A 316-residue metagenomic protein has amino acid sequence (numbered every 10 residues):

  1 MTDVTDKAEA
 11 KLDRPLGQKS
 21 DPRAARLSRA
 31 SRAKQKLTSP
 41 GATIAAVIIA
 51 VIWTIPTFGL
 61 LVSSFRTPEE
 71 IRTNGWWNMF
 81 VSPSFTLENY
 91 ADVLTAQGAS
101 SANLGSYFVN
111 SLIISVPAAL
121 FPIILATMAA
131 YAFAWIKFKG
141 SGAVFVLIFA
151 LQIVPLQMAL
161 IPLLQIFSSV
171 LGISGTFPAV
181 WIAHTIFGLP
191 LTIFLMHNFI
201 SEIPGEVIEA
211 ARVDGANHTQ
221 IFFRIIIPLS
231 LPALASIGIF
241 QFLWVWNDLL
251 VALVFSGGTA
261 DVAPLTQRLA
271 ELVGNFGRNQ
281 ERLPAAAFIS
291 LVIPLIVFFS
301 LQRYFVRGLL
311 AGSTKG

Functional and structural regions predicted by a protein language model:
M1-A33: Short, Lys/Arg-rich, polar N-terminal cytosolic tail immediately upstream of the first transmembrane signal-anchor
M1-V4, L37, W76-W77: Intrinsically disordered/low-complexity terminal segments and short unstructured peptides
L16, A42-G316: A structural signal for multi-pass alpha-helical bundles of membrane permease subunits that mediate small-molecule
R29-T43: A detector for short, charged/polar N-terminal pre-domain segments
